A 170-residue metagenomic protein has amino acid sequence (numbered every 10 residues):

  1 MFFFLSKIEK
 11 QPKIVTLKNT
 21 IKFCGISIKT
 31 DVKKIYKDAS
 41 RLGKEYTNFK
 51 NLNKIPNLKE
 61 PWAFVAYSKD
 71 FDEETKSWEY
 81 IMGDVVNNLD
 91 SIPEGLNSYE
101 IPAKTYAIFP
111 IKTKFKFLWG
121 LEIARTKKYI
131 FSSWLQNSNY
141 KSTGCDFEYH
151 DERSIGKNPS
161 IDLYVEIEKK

Functional and structural regions predicted by a protein language model:
M1-K170: A solvent-exposed interaction/effector surface
